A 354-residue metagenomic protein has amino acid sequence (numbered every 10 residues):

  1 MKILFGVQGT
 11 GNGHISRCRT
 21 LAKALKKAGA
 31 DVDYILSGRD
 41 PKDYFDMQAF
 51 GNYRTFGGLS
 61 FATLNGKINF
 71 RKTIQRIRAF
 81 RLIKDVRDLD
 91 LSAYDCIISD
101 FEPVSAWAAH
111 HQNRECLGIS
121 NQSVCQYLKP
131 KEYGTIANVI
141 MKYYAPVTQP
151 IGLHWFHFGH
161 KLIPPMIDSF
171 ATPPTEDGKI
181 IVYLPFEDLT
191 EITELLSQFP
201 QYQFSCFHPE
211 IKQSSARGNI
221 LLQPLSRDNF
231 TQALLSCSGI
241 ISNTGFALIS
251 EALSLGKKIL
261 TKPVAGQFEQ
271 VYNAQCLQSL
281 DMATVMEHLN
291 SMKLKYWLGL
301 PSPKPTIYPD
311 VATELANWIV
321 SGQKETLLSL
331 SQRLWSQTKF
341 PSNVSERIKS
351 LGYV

Functional and structural regions predicted by a protein language model:
V7-R19: A short, glycine/small-residue-rich beta-strand->loop->alpha-helix junction that serves as a flexible
G9-N12, K27-F80: Conserved nucleotide-sugar phosphate-binding/catalytic loop shared by glycosyltransferases and other
A22, M166-G239: Donor-nucleotide binding loops and adjacent catalytic segments primarily of GT-B fold Leloir glycosyltransferases
K67-C96, F101-V104: Conserved nucleotide-sugar donor-binding subdomain of glycosyltransferases
I97-P103, A108, A233-Y272: A donor-sugar binding/catalytic signature common to diverse glycosyltransferases and related nucleotide-sugar
Q126-L189, C206-E210: A nucleotide-sugar donor-handling region in carbohydrate enzymes
I249, L253-P303: Catalytic binding pocket for nucleotide-activated donors in carbohydrate/polymer assembly enzymes
K295-V354: C-terminal amphipathic helix plus adjacent low-complexity, charged tail appended to glycosyltransferase catalytic
